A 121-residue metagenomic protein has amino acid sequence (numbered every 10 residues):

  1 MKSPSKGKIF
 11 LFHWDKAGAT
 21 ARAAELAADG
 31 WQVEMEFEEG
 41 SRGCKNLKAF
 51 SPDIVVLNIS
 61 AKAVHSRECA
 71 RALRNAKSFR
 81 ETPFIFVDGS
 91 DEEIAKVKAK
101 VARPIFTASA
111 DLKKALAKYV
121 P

Functional and structural regions predicted by a protein language model:
M1-G18, E93, A108-P121: Non-catalytic signal-transmission and effector/linker regions of two-component phosphorelay proteins
F12-H13, E36-F37, V55: Conserved sequence signature across two-component system core domains
K16-M35: Two-component/phosphorelay signaling modules centered on CheY-like receiver
G40-G43, V56-N75: Conserved phosphotransfer microenvironments
G43-K45, K113: Alpha2 helix of the CheY-like receiver
A49-F50, K100: Active-site charged/polar residues at nucleotide-handling catalytic sites that mediate phosphoryl, nucleotidyl
S51, K77-P83: His-Asp phosphorelay/catalytic-motif detector in bacterial-type signaling
V64-E68, F86-K114: Alpha4 helix (beta4-alpha4-beta5 surface) of REC/receiver domains from two-component response regulators
